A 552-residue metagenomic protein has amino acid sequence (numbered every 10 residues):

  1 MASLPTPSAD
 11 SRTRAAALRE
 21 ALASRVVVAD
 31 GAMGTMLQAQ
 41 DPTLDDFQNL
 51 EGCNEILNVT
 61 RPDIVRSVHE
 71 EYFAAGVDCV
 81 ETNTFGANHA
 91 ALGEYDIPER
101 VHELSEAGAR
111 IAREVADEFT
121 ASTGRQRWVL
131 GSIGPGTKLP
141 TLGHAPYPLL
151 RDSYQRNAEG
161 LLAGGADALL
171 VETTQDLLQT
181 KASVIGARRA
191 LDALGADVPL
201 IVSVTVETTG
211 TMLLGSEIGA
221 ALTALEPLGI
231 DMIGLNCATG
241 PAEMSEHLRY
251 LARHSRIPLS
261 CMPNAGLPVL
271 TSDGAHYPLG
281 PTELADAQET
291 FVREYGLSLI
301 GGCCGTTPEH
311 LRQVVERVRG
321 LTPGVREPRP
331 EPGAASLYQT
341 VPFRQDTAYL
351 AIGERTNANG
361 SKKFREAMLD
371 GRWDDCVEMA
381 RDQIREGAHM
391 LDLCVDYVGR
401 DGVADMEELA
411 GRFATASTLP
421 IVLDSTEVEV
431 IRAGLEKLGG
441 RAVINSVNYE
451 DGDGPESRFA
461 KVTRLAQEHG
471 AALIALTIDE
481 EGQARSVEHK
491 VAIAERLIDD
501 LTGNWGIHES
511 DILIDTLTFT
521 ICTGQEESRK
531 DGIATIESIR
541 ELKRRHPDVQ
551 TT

Functional and structural regions predicted by a protein language model:
M1-T552: Domain-level signal for soluble alpha/beta catalytic cores
